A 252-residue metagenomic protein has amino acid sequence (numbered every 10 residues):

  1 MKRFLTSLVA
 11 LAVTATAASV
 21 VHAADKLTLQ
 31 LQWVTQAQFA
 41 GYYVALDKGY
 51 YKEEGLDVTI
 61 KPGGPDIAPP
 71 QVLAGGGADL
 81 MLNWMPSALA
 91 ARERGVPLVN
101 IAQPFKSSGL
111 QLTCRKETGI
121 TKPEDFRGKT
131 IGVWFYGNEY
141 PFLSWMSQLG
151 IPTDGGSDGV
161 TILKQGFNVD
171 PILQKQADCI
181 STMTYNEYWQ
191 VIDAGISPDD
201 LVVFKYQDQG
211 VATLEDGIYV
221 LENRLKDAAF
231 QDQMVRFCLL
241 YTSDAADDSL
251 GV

Functional and structural regions predicted by a protein language model:
M1-L8: Bacterial N-terminal signal peptides that target proteins for export
V13-A17: Hydrophobic core
S19-A23: Sec/Tat signal peptide C-region and signal peptidase I cleavage site
D25-Q174, D178-Y185, F204-Y206, A212: Short, glycine-/small- and polar/acidic-enriched structural segments that line small-molecule recognition paths
P104-C114, P198-D227, M234-C238: Periplasmic-binding protein-like
Y241-D248: Conserved small/polar residues in nucleotide/adenosyl-binding loops
L250-V252: N-terminal low-complexity segments that are often proline-rich with Ser/Thr-Pro
